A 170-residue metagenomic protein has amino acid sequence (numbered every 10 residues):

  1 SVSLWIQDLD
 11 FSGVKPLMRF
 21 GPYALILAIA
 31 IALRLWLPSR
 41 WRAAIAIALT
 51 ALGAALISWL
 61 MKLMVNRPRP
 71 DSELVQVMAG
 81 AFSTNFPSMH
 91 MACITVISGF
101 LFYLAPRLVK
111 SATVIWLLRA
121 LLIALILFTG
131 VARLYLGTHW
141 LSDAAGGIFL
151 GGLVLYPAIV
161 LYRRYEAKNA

Functional and structural regions predicted by a protein language model:
S1-T84, F100-R107, L118-A120: Hydrophobic alpha-helical bundle signature of multipass membrane enzymes
L74-A170: Membrane-embedded catalytic cores of phosphoryl/pyrophosphoryl-handling enzymes
